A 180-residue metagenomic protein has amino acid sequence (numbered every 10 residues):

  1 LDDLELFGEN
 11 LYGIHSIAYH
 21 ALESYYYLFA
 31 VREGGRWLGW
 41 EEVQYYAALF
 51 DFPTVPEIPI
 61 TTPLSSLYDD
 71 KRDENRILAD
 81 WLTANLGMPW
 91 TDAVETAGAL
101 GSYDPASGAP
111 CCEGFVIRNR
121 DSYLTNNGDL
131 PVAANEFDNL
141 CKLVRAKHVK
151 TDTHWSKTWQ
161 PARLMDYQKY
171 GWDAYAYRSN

Functional and structural regions predicted by a protein language model:
L1-N180: Core nucleotide-handling region used for phosphoryl-transfer chemistry
